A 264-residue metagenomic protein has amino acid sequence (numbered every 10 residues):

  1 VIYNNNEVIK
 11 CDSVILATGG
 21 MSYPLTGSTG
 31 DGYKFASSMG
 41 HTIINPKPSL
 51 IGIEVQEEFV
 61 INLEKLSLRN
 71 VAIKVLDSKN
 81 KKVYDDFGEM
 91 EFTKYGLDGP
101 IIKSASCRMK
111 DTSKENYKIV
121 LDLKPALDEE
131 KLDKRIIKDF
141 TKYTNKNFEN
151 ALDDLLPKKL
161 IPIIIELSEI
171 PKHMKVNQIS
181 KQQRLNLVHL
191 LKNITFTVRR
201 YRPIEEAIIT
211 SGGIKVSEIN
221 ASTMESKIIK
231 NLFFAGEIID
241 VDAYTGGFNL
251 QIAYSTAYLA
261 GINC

Functional and structural regions predicted by a protein language model:
V1-I9, V14, V71: Conserved beta-strand-loop-beta-strand element in the redox core of flavoprotein oxidoreductases
V8-P24, A36-S37, M90-Y95, L232-F234 (+1 more regions): Short hydrophobic core segments
S13-V60: Glycine-rich loop(s) and the adjacent beta-strand/alpha-helix scaffold that form part
A17, E58, A72, K118-V120 (+7 more regions): Domain-scale detector for complete catalytic domains at protein termini or as standalone homologs
G20-M39, D240-C264: A conserved FAD-binding loop/helix module that cradles the flavin
M21-P24, G99, M109, S222-T223: Glycine-rich nucleotide phosphate-binding loop and flanking beta-alpha elements of Rossmann-like dinucleotide-binding
H41-K47, I51-M174, Q178: An anion/pyrophosphate-binding glycine-rich loop and adjacent beta-alpha core in soluble alpha-beta enzymes
P162-D242: A glycine-rich dinucleotide-binding beta-alpha-beta segment and adjacent secondary-structure elements that constitute
